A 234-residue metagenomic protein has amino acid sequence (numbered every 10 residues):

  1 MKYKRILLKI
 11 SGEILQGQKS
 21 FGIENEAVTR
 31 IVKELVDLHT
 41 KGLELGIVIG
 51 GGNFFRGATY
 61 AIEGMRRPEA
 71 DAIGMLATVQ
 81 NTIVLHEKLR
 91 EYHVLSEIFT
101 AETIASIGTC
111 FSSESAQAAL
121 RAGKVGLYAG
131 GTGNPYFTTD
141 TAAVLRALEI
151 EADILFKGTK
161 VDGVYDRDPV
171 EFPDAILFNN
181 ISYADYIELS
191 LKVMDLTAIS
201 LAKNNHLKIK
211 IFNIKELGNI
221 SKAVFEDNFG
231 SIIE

Functional and structural regions predicted by a protein language model:
M1-E234: C-terminal catalytic "cap/lid" subdomain
